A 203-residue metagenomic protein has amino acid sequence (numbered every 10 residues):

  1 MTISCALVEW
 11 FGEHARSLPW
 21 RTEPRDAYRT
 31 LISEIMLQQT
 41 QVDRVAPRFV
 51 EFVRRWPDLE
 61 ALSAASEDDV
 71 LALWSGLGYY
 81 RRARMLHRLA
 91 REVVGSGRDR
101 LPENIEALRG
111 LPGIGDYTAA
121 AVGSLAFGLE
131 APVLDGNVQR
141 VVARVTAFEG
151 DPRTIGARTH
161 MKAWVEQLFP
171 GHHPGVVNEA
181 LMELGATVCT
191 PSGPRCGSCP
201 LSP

Functional and structural regions predicted by a protein language model:
C5-L201: Catalytic cores of DNA base-excision repair glycosylases
